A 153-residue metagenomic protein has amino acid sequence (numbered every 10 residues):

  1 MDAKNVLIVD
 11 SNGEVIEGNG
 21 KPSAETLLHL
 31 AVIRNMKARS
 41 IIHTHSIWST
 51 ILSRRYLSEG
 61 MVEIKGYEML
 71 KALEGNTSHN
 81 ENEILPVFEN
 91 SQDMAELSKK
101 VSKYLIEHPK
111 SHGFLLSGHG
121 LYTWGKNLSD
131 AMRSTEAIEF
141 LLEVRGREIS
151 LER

Functional and structural regions predicted by a protein language model:
M1-R153: Glycine-rich flexible loops
